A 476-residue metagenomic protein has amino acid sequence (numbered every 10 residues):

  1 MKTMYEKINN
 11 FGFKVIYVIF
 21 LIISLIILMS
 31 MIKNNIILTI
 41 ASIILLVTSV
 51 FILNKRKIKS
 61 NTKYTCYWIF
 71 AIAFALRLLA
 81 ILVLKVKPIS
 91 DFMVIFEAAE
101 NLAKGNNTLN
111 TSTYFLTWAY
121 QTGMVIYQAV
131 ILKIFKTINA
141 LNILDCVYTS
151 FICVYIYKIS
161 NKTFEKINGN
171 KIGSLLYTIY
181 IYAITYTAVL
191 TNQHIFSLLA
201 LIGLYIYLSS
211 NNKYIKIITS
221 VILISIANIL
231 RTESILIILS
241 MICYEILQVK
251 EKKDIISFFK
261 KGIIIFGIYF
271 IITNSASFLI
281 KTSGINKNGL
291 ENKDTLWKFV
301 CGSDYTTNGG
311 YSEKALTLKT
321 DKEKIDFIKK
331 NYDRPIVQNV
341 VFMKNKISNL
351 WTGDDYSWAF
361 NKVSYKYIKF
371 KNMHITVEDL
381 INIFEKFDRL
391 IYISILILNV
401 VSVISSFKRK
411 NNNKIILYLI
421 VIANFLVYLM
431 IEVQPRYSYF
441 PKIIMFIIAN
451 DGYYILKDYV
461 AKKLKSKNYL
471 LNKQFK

Functional and structural regions predicted by a protein language model:
M1-L79, S257-F266, Y469-K476: Start-transfer (signal-anchor) and selected internal transmembrane alpha helices of multi-pass inner/ER membrane
S24, L28-I43, K346-N424: Membrane-interface anchor segments at the N-terminal boundary of transmembrane helices in multi-pass membrane enzymes
L84-A98, K104-Y127, F135-A140, T320-D321: Extracytoplasmic catalytic/substrate-binding loops of multi-pass membrane glycan-assembly enzymes
W118, T122, I126, I134-V154 (+1 more regions): Loop-to-helix entry region of an early transmembrane alpha helix in multi-pass inner-membrane enzymes
A119, A140-Y148, L175-I202, Y207 (+2 more regions): Multi-pass, polyprenyl lipid-linked donor-dependent membrane glycosyltransferases
I143-F164, I202, I397-I404: Transmembrane-helix motifs of polytopic, lipid-linked glycan transferases
I156-I179, N211, N412-L417: Transmembrane-helix signature of polytopic, membrane-embedded enzymes that assemble or transfer cell-envelope glycans
S277-F370: Membrane-proximal stem/loop segments at transmembrane-domain junctions that anchor or position
